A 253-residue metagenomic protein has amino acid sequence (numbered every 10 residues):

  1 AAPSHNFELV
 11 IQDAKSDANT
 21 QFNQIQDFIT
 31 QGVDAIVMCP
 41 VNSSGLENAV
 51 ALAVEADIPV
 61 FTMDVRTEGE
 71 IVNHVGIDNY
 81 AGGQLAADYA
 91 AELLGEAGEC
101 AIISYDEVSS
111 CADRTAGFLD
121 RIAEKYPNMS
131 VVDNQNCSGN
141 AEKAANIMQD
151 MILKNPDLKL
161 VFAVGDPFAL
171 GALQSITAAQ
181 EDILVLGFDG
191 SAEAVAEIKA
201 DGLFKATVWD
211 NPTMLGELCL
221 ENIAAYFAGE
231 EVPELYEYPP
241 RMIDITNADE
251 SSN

Functional and structural regions predicted by a protein language model:
A1-N253: A residue-level marker of the well-folded mature domains of exported/periplasmic proteins
